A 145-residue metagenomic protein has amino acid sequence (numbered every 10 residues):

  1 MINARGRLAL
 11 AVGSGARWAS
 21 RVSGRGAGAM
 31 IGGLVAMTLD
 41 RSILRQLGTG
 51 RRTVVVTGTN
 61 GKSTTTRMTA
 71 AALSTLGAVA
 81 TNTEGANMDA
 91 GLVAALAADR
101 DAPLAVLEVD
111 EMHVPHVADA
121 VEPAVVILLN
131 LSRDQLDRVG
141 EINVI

Functional and structural regions predicted by a protein language model:
A4-I145: Phosphate-binding loop of NTP-binding sites
